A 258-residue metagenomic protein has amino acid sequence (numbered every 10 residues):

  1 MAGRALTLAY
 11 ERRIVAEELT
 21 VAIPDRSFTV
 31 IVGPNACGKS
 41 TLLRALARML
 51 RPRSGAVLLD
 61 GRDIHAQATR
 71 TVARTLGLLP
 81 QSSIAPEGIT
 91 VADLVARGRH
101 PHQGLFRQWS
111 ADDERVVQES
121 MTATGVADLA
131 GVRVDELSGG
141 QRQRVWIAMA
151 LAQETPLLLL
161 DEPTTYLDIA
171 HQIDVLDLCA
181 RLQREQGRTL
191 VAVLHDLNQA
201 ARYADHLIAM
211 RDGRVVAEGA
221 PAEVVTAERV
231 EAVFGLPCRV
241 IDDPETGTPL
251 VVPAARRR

Functional and structural regions predicted by a protein language model:
M1, V15-E18: Conserved structural motif at the start of ABC-family nucleotide-binding domains
V32-P34: The feature captures the beta-strand-to-loop junction immediately N-terminal to the Walker
A47: Helix-to-loop junction immediately C-terminal to a conserved catalytic motif
G55-D63, V72: Conserved ABC transporter NBD signature motif
Q108, R133-L137, Q141: Conserved ABC ATPase signature
L158-E162: Catalytic Walker B motif of ABC-type/P-loop ATPase nucleotide-binding domains
